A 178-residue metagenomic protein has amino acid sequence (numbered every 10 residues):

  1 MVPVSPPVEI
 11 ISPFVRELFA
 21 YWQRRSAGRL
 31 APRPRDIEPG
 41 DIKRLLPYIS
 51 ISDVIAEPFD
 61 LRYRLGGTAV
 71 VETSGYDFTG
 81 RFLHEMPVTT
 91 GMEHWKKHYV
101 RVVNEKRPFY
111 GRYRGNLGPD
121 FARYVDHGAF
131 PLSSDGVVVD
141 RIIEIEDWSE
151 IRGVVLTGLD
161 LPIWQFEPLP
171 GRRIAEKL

Functional and structural regions predicted by a protein language model:
M1-E85, E93, K97-L178: Intrinsically disordered, low-complexity terminal regulatory regions
